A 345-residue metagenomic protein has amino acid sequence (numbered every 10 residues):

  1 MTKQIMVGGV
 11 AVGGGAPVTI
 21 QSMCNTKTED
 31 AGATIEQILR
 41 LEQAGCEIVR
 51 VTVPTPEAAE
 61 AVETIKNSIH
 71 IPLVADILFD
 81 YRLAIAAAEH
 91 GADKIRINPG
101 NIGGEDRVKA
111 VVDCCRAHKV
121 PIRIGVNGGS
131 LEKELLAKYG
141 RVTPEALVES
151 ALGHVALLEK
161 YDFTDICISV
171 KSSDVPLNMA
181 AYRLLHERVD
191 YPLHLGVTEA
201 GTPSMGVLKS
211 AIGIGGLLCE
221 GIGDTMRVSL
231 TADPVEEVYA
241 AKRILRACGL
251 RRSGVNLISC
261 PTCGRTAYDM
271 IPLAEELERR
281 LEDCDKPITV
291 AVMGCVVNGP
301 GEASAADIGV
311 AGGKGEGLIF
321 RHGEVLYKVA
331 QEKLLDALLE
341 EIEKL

Functional and structural regions predicted by a protein language model:
M1-M23, R116, R279: N-terminal amphipathic alpha-helix/helix-capping segment at the start of soluble metabolic enzymes
G15-A33, T52-P54, I71-F79, L135-V148 (+1 more regions): Active-site mouth loops of central-metabolism enzymes
I20, D76, I124, I168 (+5 more regions): Conserved, mostly hydrophobic/aromatic
N25, D30-A31, E42-I65, R96-G104 (+1 more regions): Glycine-rich, proline-tolerant flexible connector loops at the mouths of alpha/beta enzymes
T55-I77, A110-I122, Y182-L193, L277-R279: Alpha-helix-loop-beta-strand connector modules within alpha/beta enzyme cores
S68-I71, A88-I95, R116-K119, H186-P192 (+3 more regions): Glycine-enriched alpha-helix->loop->beta-strand junction motifs that scaffold or abut catalytic
R82-R123: Hydrophobic or amphipathic alpha-helical targeting/insertion segments
N127, L135-E282: Catalytic alpha/beta core domains of metabolic enzymes, predominantly
